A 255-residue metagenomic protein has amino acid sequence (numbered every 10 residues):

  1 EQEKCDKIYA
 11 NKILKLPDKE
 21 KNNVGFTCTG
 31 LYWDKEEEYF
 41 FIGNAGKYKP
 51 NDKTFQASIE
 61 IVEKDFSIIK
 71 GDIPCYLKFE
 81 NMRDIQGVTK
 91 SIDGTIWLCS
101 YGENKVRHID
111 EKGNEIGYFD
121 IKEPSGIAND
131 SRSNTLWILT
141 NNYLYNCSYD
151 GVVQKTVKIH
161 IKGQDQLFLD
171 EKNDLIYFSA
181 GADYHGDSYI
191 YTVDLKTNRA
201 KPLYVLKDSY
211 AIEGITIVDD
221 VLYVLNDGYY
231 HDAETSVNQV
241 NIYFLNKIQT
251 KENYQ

Functional and structural regions predicted by a protein language model:
Q2, E63-S67, I109-N114, S148-V152 (+2 more regions): Short loop/turn segments that connect beta-strands within beta-propeller blades
L14-V24, I73-N81, Y118-K122, V157-K162 (+1 more regions): Surface loop/turn motifs at the tips and blade-to-blade linkers of beta-strand repeat domains
N23-Y32, N81-V88, K122-S131, I161-D170 (+1 more regions): Repeated scaffold domains used in trafficking and secretory/extracellular systems, primarily beta-propellers
Y39-I42, I96-L98, T135-I138, L175-F178 (+1 more regions): Conserved beta-propeller blade signature
N44-K47, Y101-G102, N141, G181-D183 (+1 more regions): Short loop/turn segments immediately following the C-termini of beta-strands
K49-I61, N104-H108, Y143-C147, H185-Y191 (+1 more regions): Structural motif
K78-N104, I161-T192: Loop/turn-rich, solvent-exposed surfaces of beta-rich toroidal or solenoidal domains
A128, E213-Q255: Blade-level signature of beta-propeller repeat domains, shared across WD40, Kelch, NHL, RCC1 and BNR/Asp-box propellers
